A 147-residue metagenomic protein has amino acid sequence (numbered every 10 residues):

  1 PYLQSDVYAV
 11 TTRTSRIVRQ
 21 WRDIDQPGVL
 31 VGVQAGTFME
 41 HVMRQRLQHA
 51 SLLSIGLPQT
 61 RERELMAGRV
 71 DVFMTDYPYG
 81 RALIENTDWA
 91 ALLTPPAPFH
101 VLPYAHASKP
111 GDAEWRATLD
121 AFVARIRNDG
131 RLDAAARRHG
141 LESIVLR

Functional and structural regions predicted by a protein language model:
Y2-T14, Y77, R81-A124, E142-R147: Periplasmic-binding protein-like
T12-L30: Flexible hinge/capping segments at coil-to-helix
I17-R19, L53-A67, L102: Short helix-initiation/N-cap motifs at beta->coil->alpha
R19, V31-R46, Y77: Secondary-structure junction motif
R22-D23, Q45-R46, Q59-P78, T87: Short helices/loops that flank or line small-molecule/ion binding pockets
G28, R44-G56, R69, A91: A local structural motif
G32, D71-D76, L92-L93: Paired acidic/hydrophobic, glycine-rich loop segments that form the ligand-binding mouth/hinge of periplasmic-binding
F38-L53, V123-R147: Ligand-binding clefts/hinges and TM-proximal coupling segments of bilobed small-molecule sensing domains
